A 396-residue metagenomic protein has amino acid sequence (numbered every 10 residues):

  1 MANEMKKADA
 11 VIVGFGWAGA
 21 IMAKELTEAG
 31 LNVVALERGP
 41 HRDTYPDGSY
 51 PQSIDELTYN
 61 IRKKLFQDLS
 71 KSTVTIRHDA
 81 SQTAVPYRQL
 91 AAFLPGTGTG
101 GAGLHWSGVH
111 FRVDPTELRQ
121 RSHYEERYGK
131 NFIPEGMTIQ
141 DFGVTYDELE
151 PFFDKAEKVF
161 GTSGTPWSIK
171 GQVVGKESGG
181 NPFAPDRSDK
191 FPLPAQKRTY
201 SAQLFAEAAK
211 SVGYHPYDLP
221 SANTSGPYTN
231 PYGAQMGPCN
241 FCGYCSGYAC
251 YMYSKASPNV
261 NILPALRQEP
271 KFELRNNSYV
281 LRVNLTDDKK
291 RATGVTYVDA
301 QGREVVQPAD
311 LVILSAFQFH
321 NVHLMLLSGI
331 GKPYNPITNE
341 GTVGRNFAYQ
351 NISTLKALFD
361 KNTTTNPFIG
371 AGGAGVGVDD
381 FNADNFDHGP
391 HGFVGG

Functional and structural regions predicted by a protein language model:
M1-K7: A short, basic/flexible loop-to-alpha-helix module at the beginning of a structural domain
A8-A35: N-terminal Rossmann-like FAD-binding beta1-loop-alpha1 element of flavoenzymes
I12, G16-W17, Q196, Y200 (+1 more regions): Residue-level detector of alpha-helix initiation sites
E25-E28, N32, G39-E56, E269 (+3 more regions): Glycine-rich loop(s) and the adjacent beta-strand/alpha-helix scaffold that form part
L31, R38-E117, Y146-A156, Q203-A206 (+1 more regions): N-terminal FAD cofactor-binding segment of flavoenzymes
T44-G48, S107-V109, T116-R121, Y228-P231 (+1 more regions): Short, solvent-exposed loop/turn and secondary-structure capping segments
Y59-I61, D68, S72-T73, V85-A92 (+2 more regions): Conserved redox-cofactor binding core of oxidoreductases
H78-P95, T99-W106, R112-R121, E125 (+3 more regions): FAD cofactor-binding and catalytic pocket of flavoenzymes
